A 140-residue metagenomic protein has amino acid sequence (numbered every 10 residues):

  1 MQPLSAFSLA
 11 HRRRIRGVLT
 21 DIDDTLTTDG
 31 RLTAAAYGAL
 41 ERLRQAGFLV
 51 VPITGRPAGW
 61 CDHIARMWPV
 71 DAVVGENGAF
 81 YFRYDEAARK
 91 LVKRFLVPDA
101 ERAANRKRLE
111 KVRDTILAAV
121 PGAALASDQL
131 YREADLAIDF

Functional and structural regions predicted by a protein language model:
M1-T20, R66: Non-catalytic pre-domain segments flanking phosphatase-related domains
L32-D128: Active-site phosphate-binding/coordination module
L130-D135: Extracytoplasmic ligand-binding site segments that recognize negatively charged/polar headgroups
I138-F140: Short beta-strand-to-loop capping motifs
